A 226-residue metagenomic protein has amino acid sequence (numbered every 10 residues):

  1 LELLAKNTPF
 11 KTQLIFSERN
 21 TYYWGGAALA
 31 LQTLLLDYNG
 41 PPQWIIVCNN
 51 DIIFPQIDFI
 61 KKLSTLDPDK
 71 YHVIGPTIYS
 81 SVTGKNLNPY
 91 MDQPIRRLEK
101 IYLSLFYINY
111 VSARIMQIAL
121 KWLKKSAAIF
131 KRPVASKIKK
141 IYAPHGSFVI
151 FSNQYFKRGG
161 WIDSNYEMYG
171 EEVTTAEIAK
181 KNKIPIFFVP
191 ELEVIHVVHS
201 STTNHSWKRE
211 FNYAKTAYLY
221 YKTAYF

Functional and structural regions predicted by a protein language model:
L1-R19, D37: Acidic donor-binding segment of Leloir-type glycosyltransferases
E18-D37: Glycine-rich, basic loop-to-helix element that forms the pyrophosphate-binding segment of sugar-nucleotide handling
P41-I53: Short beta-strand-to-loop acidic/aromatic patch adjacent to the donor-nucleotide binding site
D58-V73: Conserved donor-nucleotide/metal-binding helix-loop-beta segment in metal-dependent transferases, i.e., the alpha-helix
I74-L87: Short beta-strand-to-loop element that shapes/binds the nucleotide-sugar donor at the catalytic cleft/hinge
R114-K121, F130-F151: A recurrent flexible, glycine/aromatic-enriched loop bordering the glycosyltransferase active site that acts as
M116-W122, V173-F226: Active-site-adjacent helix/loop segment of glycosyltransferases that harbors family-specific signature motifs
Y142-W161, N165-L192: A short, conserved alpha-helix in the catalytic core of glycosyltransferases
